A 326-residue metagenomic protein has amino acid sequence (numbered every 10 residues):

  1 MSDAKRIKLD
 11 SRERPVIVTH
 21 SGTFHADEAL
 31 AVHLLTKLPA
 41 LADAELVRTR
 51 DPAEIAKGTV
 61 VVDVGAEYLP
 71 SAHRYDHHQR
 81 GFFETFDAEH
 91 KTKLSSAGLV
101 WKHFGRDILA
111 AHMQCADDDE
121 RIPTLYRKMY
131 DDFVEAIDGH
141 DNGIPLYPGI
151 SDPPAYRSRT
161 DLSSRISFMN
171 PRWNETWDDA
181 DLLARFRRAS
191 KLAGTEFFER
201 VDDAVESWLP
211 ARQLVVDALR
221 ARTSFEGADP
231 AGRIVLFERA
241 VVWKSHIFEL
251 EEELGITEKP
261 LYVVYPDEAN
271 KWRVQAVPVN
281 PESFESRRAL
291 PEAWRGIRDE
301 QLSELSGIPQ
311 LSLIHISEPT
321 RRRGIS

Functional and structural regions predicted by a protein language model:
S2-N174, E285-L313: Replace "Mg2+/Mn2+-dependent" with "divalent metal-dependent
T23-F24, A66-E67, V242, A269-N270 (+1 more regions): Short, glycine-/Ser/Thr-/acidic-enriched flexible segments
L34-L35, L250-G255, V279-N280, L290-E292: Short, solvent-exposed amphipathic alpha-helical segments in soluble enzyme and RNA/protein-processing domains
V60, E135, R233, W272 (+1 more regions): A broad, low-specificity signal marking well-ordered, structured residues that form hydrophobic/aromatic
D107, P281, R323-G324: Generic hydrophobic alpha-helical segments
G143-R273, V277: Glycine-rich, Lys/Arg-enriched anion-binding loops that position phosphate/diphosphate groups for phosphoryl
I314-I325: Single conserved hydrophobic/aromatic residue that forms the stacking wall/gate of nucleotide- or nucleobase-binding
